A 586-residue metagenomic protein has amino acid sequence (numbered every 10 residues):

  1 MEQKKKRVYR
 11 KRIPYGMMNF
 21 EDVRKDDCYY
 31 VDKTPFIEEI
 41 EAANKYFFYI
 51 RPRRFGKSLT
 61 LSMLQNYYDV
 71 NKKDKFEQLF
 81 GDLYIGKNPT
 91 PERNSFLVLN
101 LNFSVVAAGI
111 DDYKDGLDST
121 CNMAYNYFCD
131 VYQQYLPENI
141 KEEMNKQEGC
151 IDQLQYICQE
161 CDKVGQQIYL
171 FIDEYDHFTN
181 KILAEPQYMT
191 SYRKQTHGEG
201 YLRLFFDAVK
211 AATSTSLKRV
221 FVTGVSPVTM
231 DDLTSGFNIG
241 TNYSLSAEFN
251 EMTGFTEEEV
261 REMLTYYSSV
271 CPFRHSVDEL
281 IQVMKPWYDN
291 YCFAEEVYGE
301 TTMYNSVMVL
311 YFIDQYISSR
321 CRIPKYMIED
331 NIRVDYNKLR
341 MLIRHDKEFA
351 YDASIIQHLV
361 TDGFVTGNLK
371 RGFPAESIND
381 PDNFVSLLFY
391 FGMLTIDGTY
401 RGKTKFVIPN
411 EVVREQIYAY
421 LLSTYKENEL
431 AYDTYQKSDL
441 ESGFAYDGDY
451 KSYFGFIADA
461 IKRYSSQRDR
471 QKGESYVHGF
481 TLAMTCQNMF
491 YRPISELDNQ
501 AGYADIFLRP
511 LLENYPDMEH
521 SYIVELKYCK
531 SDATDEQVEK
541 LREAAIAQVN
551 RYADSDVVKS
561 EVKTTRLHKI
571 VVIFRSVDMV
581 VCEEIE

Functional and structural regions predicted by a protein language model:
R7-E38: N-terminal pre-Walker A segment at the start of P-loop NTPase domains
G16, D32, D69-D130: P-loop NTPase motor core
K57: Conserved lysine of the Walker
Y156-K163, S191-K218, V557: Substrate-engagement module of ASCE P-loop NTPases
F171-D173, R203-L204, K218-V225: Structural recognition of the conserved hydrophobic beta-strand(s) that form the central parallel beta-sheet of P-loop
T229-S235, Y243-D314: Amphipathic alpha-helical segments of the small helical/lid subdomains adjacent to P-loop NTPase cores
G240, M303-A545, R551-A553, C582-E586: Extended alpha-helical interface modules used as scaffolds for assembling large macromolecular complexes
V557-E586: Domain-level recognition of nuclease-like catalytic cores that cleave nucleotide substrates
